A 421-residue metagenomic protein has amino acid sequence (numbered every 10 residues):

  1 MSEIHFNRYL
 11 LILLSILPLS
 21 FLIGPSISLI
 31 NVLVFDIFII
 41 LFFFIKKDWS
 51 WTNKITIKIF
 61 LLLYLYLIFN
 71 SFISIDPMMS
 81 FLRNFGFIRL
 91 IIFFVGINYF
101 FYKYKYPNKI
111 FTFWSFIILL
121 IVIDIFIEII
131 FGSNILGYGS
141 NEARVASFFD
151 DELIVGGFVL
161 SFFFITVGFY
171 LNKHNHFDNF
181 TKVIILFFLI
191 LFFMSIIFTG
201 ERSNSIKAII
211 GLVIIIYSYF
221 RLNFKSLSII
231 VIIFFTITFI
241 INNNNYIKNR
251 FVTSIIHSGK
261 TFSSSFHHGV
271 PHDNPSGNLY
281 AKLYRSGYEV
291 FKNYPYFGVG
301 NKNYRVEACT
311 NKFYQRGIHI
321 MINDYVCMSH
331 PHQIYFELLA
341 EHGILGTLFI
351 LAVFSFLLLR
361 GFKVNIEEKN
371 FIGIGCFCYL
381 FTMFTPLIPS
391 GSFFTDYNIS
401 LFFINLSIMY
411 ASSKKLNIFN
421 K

Functional and structural regions predicted by a protein language model:
M1-M79, Y99-S115, F169-V183, F224-L227 (+3 more regions): Transmembrane signal-anchor hairpin modules in multi-pass inner-membrane enzymes, especially those that act on
Y9-L17, T56-L61, I184-F188, S329 (+3 more regions): Loop-to-helix entry and N-terminal half of a specific, functionally important transmembrane alpha helix in multi-pass
L11, V34-I40, I165, L212-V213 (+3 more regions): Transmembrane alpha-helices of multi-pass inner-membrane enzymes
L17-P18, Y64, I68, I92 (+9 more regions): Alpha-helical transmembrane segments of multi-pass inner-membrane proteins
P18-F35, S50-K54, L65-L90, F101-K109 (+3 more regions): Interfacial transmembrane-helix termini
I23-I45, N84-V95, I154-F163, S205-V213 (+2 more regions): Membrane-embedded alpha-helical segments of multi-pass membrane proteins, especially the transmembrane helices
Y219-P271, L283-N293, N301, V306: A membrane-periplasm/extracellular boundary helix in multi-pass inner-membrane enzymes that assemble envelope glycans
V270-H342: Long extracytoplasmic/lumenal interhelical loops at the membrane interface of multi-pass membrane proteins
